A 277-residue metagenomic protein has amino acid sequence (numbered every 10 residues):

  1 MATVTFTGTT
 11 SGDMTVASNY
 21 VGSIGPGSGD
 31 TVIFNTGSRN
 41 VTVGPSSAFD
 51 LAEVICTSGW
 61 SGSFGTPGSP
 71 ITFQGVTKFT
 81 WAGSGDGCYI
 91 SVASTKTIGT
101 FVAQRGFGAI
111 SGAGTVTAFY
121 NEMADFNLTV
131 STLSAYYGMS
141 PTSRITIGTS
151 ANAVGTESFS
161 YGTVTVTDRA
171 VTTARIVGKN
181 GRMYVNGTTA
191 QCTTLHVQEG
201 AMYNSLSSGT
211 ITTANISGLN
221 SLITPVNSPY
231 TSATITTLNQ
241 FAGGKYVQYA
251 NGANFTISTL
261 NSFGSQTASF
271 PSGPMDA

Functional and structural regions predicted by a protein language model:
M1-A277: Extracellular beta-sheet-rich ligand-binding/adhesion modules
